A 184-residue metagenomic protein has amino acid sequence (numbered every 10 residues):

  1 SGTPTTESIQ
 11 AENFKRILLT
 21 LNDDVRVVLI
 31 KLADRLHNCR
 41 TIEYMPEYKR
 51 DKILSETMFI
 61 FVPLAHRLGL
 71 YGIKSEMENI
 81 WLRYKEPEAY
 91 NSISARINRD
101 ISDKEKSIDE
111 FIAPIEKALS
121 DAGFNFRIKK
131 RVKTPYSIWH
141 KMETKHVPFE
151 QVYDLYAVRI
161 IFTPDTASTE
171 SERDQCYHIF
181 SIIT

Functional and structural regions predicted by a protein language model:
S1-V28, R35-T184: Nucleic-acid processing machinery
